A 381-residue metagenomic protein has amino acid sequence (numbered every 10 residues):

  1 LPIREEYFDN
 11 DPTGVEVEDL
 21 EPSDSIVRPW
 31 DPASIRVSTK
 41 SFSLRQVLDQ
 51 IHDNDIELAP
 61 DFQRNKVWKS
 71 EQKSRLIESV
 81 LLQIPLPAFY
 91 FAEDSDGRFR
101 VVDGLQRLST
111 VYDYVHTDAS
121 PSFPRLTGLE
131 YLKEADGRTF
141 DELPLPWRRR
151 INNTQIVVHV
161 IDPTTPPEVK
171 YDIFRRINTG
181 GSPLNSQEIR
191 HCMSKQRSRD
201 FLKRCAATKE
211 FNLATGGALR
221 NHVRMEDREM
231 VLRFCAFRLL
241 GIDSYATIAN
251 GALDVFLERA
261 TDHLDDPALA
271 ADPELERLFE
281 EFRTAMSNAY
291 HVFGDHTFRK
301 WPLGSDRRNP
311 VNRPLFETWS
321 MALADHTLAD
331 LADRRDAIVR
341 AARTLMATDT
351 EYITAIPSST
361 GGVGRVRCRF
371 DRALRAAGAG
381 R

Functional and structural regions predicted by a protein language model:
P2-Q46, E57-E258, D262, A332 (+2 more regions): Basic- and aromatic-enriched surface patches that contact anionic nucleotides/nucleic acids
F237-R381: C-terminal subdomains that position terminal phosphate/3'-OH groups for nucleotidyl transfer/ligation, primarily on
